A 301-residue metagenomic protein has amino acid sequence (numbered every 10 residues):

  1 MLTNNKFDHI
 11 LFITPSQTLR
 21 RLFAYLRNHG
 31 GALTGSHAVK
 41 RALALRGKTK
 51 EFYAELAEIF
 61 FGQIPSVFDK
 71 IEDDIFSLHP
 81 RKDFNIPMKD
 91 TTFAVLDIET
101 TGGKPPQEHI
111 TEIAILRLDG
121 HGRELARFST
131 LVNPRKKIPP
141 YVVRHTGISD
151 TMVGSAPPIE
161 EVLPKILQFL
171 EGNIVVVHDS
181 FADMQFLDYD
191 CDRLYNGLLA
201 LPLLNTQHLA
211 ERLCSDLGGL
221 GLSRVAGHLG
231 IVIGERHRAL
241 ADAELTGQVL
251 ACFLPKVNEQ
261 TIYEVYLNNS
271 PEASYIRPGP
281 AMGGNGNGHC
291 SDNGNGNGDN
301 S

Functional and structural regions predicted by a protein language model:
M1-T91: N-terminal accessory regions of nucleic-acid-interacting proteins
L2-I10, T14-R21, G30-L33, R81-D83 (+1 more regions): Acidic two-metal-ion nuclease catalytic site recognized across multiple nuclease folds, prominently DnaQ/RNase D-T
F23, E58, P140, D188 (+2 more regions): Short glycine-/small-residue-rich flexible loop motifs, especially phosphate/cofactor-binding loops
H79-D83, K89-D192, L198-A200, S215-G219 (+1 more regions): Conserved non-catalytic scaffold segment of RNase H-like nuclease domains
I174-C191, L217-G284: Acidic, Mg2+-coordinating catalytic module of metal-dependent nucleases/exonucleases that use a two-metal-ion mechanism
L198-A210: Conserved beta-strand -> loop -> alpha-helix junction used to position metal-binding or nucleic-acid-contacting
